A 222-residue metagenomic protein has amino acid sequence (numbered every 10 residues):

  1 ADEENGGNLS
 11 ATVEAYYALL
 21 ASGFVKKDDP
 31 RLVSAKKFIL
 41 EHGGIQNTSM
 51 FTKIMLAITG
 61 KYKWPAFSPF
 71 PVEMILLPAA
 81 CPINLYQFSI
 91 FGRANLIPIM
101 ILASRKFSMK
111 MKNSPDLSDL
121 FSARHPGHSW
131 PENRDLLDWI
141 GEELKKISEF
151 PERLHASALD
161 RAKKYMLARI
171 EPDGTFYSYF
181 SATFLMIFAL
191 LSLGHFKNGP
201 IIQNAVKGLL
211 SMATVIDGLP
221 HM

Functional and structural regions predicted by a protein language model:
A1-M222: Preference for long, amphipathic alpha-helical scaffolds in soluble/luminal domains and all-alpha bundles
